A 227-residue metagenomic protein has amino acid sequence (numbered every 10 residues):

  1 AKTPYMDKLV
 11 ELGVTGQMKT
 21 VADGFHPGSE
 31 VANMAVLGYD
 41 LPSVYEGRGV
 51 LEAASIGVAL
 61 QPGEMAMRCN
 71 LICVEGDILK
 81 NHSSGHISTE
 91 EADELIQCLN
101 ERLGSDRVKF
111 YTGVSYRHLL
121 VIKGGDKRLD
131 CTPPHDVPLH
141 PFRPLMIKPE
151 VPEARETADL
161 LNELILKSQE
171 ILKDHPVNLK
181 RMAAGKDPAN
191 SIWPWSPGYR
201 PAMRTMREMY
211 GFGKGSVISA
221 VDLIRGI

Functional and structural regions predicted by a protein language model:
A1-S105: Active-site nucleophile/metal-coordination loop of metallo-enzymes that catalyze phosphate/sulfate and related
C69-I72, H118-V121, I192: Short beta-strand scaffold segments in enzyme catalytic cores
C73-D77, I122-K127, S196: Short acidic-glycine loop/turn motifs at beta-strand connectors
L79-E90, L145-D159, G213-K214: Flexible, glycine/proline-enriched loop segments at strand-loop-helix junctions that form or flank small-ligand binding
D106, D126-P176: Conserved, well-structured core segments that form the ligand-binding/active-site neighborhood of functional domains
D106, F110-H118, G125-K127, K180 (+1 more regions): Conserved functional hotspot residues or short segments at active or partner-binding sites across diverse domains
E150-L160, L166, P176-I227: Terminal, contiguous helix-loop blocks that mediate binding/assembly
